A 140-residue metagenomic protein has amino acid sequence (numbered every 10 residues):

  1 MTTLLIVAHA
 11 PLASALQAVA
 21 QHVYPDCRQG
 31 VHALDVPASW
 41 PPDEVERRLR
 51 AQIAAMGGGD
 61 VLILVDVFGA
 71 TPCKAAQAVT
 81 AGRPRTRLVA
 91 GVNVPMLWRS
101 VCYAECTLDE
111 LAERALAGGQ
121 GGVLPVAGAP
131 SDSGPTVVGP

Functional and structural regions predicted by a protein language model:
M1-P140: N-terminal loops that bind phosphate or other acidic moieties and the adjacent beta-alpha structural core
